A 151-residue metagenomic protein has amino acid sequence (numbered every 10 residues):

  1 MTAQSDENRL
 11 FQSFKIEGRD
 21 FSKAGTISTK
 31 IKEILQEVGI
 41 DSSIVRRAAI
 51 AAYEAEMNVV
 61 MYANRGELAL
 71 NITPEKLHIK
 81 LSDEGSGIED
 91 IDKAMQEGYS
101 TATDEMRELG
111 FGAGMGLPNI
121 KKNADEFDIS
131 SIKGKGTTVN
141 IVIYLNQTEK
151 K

Functional and structural regions predicted by a protein language model:
M1-I50: Bergerat-fold GHKL ATPase/HATPase_c domain
M1-Q12, E56-K151: Conserved beta-strand-loop-beta-strand hairpin that lines the nucleotide-binding pocket of ATP/GTP-utilizing enzymes
